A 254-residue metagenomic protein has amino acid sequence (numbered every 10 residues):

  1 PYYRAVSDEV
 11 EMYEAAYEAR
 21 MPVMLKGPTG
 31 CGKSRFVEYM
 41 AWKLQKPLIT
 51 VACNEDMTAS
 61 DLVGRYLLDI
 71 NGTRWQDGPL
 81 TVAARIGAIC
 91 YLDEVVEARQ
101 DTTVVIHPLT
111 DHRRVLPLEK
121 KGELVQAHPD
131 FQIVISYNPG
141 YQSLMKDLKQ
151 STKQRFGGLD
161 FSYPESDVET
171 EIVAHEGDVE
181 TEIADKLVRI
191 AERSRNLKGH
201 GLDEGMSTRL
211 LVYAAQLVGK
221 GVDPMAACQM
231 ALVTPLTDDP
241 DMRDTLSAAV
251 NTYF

Functional and structural regions predicted by a protein language model:
P1-D185, R189, T252: AAA+ P-loop NTPase catalytic core and its hallmark functional loops
P1-Y3, V10, E165-S166, T170-E171 (+1 more regions): Alpha-helical lid/collar subdomain of P-loop NTPases
